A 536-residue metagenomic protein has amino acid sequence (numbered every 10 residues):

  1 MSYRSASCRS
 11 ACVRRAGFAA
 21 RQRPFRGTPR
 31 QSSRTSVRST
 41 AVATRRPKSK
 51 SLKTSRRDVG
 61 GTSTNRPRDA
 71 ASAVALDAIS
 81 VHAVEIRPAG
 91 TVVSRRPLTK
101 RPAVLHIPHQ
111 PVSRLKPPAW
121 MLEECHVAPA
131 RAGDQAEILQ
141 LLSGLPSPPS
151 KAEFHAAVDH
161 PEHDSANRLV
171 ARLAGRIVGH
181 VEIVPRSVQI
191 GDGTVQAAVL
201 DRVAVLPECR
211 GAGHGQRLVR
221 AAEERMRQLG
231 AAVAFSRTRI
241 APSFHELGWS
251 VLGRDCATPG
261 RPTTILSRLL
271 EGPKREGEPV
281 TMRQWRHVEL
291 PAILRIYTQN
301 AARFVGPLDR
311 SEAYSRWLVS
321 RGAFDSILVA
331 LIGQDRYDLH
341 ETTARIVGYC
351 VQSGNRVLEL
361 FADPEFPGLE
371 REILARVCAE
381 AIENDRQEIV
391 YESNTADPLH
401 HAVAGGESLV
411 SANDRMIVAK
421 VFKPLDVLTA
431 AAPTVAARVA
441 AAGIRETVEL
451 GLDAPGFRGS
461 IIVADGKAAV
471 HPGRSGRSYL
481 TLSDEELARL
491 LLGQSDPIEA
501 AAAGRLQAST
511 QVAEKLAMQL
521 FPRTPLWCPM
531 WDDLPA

Functional and structural regions predicted by a protein language model:
G17-D69, V74-V81, A89, K100: Secondary-structure boundary/capping micro-motif
L105-P108, S113, L247-P273, P364-A536: Active-site/acyl-donor-binding loops of N-acyltransferases
L105-P185, D192-V199, R268-A313, G354-R356: Short amphipathic alpha-helix that is part of the acyltransferase structural core
A166-V170, H180, R202, D325-V329 (+1 more regions): Short hydrophobic/aromatic beta-strand element in the GNAT-like acyltransferase core that lines or flanks the acyl-donor
L200-R210, R356-L369, E486: A short, internal acetyl-CoA/4′-phosphopantetheine-binding micro-motif in the GNAT/acyltransferase core
V205, G211-E224, S236, P367-A379: Conserved acetyl-CoA-binding loop-helix of GNAT-fold acetyltransferases
R254-L360, R371, A375, E380-I382 (+1 more regions): Amide-forming acyltransferase catalytic core, primarily the GNAT-like/NAT-type and related acyltransferase folds
